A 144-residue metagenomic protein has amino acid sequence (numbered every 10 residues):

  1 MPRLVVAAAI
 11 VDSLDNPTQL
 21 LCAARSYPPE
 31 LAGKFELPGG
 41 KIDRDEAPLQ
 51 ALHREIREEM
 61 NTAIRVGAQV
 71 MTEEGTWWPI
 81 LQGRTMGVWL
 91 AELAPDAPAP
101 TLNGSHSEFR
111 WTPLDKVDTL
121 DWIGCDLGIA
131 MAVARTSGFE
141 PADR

Functional and structural regions predicted by a protein language model:
M1-L20, K41: Conserved N-terminal beta-strand and adjoining loop/helix that marks the start of the Nudix/MutT-like hydrolase domain
M1-R3, D15, E30, L81-G83 (+1 more regions): A generic fold-level signal
R3-L4, A63, A68, E73-A99 (+2 more regions): Active-site-adjacent beta-strand/loop module that shapes the phosphate/pyrophosphate-binding cleft
V11-N16, P28-P29, D43-R44, A91-P98: Short, charged/polar surface micro-motifs in flexible loops or helix N-caps
P17-T62: Conserved Nudix-box catalytic region and its N-terminal flanking loop in Nudix hydrolases and closely related
A32, T101-R144: Nudix hydrolase/Nudix homology domain
G40, R54, G67, T112-D115 (+1 more regions): Structural detector for helix-capping/boundary residues
